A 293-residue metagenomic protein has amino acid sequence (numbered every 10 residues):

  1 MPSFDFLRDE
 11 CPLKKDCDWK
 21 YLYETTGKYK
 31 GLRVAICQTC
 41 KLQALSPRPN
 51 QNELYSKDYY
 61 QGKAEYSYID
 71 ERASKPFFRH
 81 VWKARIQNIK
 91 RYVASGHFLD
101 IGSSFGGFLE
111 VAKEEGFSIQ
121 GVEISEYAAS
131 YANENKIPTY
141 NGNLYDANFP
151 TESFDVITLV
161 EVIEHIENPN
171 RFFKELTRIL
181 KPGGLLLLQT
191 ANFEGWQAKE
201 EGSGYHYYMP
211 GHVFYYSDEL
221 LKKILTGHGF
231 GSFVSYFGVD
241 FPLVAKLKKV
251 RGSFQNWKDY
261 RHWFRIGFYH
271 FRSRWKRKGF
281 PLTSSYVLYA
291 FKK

Functional and structural regions predicted by a protein language model:
M1-E152, V156-V160, N170-F173, Y236-G238 (+5 more regions): Conserved N-terminal segment of class I S-adenosyl-L-methionine
I119, L186-L188: Hydrophobic/aromatic residues located in beta-strands of well-ordered beta-sheets within soluble catalytic
P150-T151, H165-N168, S217: Acidic/polar helix N-cap motif
V160-E167, G211: Short catalytic micro-motifs in class I SAM-dependent methyltransferases
N170-L185: A short glycine-rich, Lys/Arg-flanked "PGG" loop and its adjoining helix->strand segment in the class I
L188-F214, E219-L225, K248-K249: Short, glycine-/aromatic-enriched active-site segment of Class I SAM-dependent methyltransferases
D218-V250: Substrate-binding/catalytic lobe of Class I Rossmann-like enzymes that use SAM or dcSAM, i.e., the mid-to-C-terminal
